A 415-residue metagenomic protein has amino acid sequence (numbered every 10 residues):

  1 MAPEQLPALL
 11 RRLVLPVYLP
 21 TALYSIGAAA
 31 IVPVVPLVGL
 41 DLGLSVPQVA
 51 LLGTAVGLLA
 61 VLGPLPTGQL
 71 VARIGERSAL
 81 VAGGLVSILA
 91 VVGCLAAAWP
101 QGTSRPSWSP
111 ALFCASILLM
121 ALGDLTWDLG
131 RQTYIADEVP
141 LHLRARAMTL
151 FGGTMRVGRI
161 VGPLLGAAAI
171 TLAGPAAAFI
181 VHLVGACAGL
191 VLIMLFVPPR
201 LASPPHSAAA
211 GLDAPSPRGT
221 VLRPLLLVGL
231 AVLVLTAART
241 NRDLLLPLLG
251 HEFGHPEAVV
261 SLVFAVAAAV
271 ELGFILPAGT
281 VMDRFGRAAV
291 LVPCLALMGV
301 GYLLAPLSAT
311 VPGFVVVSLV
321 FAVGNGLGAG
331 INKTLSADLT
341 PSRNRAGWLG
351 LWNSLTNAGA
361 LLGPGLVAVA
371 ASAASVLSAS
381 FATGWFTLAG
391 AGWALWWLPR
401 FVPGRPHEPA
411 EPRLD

Functional and structural regions predicted by a protein language model:
M1-R11, P198-V228, E411-D415: Juxtamembrane intracellular "pre-TM" segments in multi-pass secondary transporters
A8-G57, L226-L227, A231, L235-F253 (+1 more regions): Helix-loop boundary and gating motifs at the non-cytosolic
G57-L65, R159-I160, A268-L276, A360-L361: Residue-level signature of mid-helix packing/kink "hotspots" within the transmembrane helices of 12-pass Major
G63-E76, F274-G286, A371: Helix-to-loop junctions at the C-terminal end of transmembrane segments in multipass secondary transporters
L85-P106, L297-A309: C-terminal ends and interior cores of transmembrane alpha-helices in multi-pass membrane transporters/permeases
L118-M155, L335: Cytoplasmic helix-loop-helix junction between adjacent transmembrane helices in 12-TM secondary transporters
T171-V184, V369-T387: A membrane-interface helix-boundary motif in multi-pass transporters
